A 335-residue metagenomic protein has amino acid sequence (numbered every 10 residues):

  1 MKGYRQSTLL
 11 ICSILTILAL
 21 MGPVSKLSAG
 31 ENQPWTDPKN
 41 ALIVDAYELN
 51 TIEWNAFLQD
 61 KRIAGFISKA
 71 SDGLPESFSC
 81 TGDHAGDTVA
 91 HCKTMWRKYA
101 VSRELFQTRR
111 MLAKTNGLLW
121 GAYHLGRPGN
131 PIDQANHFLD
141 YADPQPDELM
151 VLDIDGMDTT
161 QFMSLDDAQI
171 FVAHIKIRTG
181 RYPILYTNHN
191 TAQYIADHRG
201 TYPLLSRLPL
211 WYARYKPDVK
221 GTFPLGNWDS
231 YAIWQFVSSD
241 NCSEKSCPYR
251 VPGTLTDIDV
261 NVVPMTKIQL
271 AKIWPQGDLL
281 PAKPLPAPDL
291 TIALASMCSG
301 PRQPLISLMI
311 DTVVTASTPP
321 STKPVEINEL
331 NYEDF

Functional and structural regions predicted by a protein language model:
K2-I11: Bacterial N-terminal signal peptides that target proteins for export
I11-G22: Bacterial N-terminal signal peptides
G30-D60, A64, P203-E333: Functionally critical loop-and-helix segments that line ligand-binding/catalytic clefts of soluble enzyme domains
D37-G121: N-terminal carbohydrate-binding/catalytic regions of secreted carbohydrate-active enzymes
A41-D45, A64-K69, L119-H124, E148-I154 (+3 more regions): Structural recognition of the beta-strand scaffold that forms the well-ordered cores of secreted hydrolase catalytic
Y47-A56, A100-L112, G129-Q145, L165-I170 (+2 more regions): Alpha-helical scaffolding within the catalytic cores of extracellular/periplasmic polymer-degrading hydrolases
Y47-I52, A70-P75, L125-P131, D155-T160 (+3 more regions): Solvent-exposed loop/turn segments at secondary-structure junctions within structured extracellular/periplasmic domains
L149-P224: Catalytic domains of cell-wall/extracellular-matrix polysaccharide-remodeling enzymes, centered on de-N-acetylation
